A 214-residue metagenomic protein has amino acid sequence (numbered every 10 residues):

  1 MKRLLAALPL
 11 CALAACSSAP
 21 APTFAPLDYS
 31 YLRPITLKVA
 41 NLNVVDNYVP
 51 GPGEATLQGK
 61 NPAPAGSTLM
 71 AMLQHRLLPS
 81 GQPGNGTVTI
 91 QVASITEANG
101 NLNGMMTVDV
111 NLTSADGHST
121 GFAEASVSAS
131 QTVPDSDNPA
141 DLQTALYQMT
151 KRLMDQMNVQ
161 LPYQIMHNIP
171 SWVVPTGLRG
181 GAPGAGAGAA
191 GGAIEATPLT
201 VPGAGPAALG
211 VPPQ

Functional and structural regions predicted by a protein language model:
M1-S17: Sec-dependent bacterial lipoprotein signal peptides
L13-I35, P213-Q214: Bacterial Sec signal peptide processing site at the extreme N-terminus
S17, L32, G84-N85, Q91 (+4 more regions): Long, low-complexity hydrophobic alpha-helices enriched in A/L/V/I and glycine
I35-V92: N-terminal segment of the mature soluble domain
Q58-G59, T120-Q160: Short secondary-structure boundary motifs at beta->alpha junctions and helix caps
S80-E124, Q131-A140: Surface-exposed short loop/turn segments
A140-Q214: C-terminal/domain-edge helix-coil "capping" segments
